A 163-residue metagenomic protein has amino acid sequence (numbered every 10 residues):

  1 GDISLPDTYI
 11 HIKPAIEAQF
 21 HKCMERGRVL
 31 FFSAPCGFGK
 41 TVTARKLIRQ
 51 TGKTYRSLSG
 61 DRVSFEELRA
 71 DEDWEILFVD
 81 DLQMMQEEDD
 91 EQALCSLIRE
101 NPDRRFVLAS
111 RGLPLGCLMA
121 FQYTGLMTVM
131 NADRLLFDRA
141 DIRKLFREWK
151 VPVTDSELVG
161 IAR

Functional and structural regions predicted by a protein language model:
G1-F20: Conserved adenine-nucleotide phosphate-binding loops and their immediately adjacent elements
C23, L68-E72, L97-R104: Conserved catalytic network of the ASCE P-loop NTPase/AAA+ motor domain
R26-A44: Walker A/P-loop nucleotide-binding motif
R28-F31, Y55, W74-I76, R105: Residue-level preference for the first positions of well-ordered beta-strands
V42, A93-G160: Alpha-helical sensor/transducer elements of the RecA-like P-loop NTPase core
R49-S64: Conserved catalytic segments around the Walker B and adjacent sensor/switch elements of P-loop NTPase domains
R69-D90, L94: Conserved P-loop NTPase "ATPase switch" module shared by AAA+ and STAND
R163: The conserved phosphate-sensing helix
